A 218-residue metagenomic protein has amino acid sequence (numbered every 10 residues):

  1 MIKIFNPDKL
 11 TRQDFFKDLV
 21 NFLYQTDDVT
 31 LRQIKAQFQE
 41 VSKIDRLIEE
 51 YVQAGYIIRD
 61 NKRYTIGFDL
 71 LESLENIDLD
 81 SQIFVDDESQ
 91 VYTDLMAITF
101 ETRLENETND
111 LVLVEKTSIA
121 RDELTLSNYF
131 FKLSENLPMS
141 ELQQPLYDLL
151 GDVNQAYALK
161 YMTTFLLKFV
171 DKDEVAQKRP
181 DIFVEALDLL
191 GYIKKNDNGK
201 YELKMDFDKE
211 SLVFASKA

Functional and structural regions predicted by a protein language model:
M1-K9: Short, Lys/Arg-enriched N-terminal segment that forms or immediately precedes the first helix of a structured domain
I2-K3, K17, Q37, S42-R46 (+3 more regions): Extended alpha-helical scaffolds
T11-Q33, D87-Q177: Short amphipathic alpha-helical interface segments
D28-I83: N-terminal interaction modules that seed assembly of large macromolecular complexes
F38-Q53, D173-L190: Short amphipathic alpha-helical interaction segments
V52-R63, V184, D188-G199: A short, conserved structural fragment
R63-D69, G199-D206: Minor-groove-contacting beta-hairpin "wing" of winged helix-turn-helix DNA-binding domains
L70-E105, F207-A218: Short, amphipathic alpha-helical interaction segments positioned at domain boundaries
